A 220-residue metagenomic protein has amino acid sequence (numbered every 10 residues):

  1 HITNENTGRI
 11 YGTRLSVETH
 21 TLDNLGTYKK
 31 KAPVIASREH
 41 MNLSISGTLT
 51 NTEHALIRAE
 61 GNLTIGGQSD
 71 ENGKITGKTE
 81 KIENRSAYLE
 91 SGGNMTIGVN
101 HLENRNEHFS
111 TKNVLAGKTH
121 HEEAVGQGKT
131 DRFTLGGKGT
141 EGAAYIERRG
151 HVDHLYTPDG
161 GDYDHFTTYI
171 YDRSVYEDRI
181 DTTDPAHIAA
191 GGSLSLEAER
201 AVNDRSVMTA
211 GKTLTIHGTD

Functional and structural regions predicted by a protein language model:
H1-D220: Binding/recognition "hotspot" determinant
